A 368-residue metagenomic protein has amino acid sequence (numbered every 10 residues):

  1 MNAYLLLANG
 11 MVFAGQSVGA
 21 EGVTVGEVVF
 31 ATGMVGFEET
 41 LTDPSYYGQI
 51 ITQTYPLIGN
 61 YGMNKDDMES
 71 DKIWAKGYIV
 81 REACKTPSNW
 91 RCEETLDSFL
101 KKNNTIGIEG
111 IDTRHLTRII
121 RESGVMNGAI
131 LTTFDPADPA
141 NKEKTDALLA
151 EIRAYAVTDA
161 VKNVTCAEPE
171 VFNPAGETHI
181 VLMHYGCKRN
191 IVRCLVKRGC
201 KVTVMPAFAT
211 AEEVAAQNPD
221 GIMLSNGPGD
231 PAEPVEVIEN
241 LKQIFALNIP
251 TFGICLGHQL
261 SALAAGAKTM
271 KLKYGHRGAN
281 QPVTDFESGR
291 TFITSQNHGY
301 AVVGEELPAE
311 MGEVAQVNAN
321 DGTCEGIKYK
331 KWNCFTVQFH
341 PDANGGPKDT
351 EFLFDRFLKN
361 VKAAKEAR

Functional and structural regions predicted by a protein language model:
M1-E212, A216-Q217, P231, N344 (+1 more regions): RNA-binding accessory domains that recognize and position tRNA/RNA substrates
S17-V18, Y55, Q296, K328 (+1 more regions): Short clusters of small/polar residues that mark proteolytic maturation junctions
I106, H179, P250-F252, K268 (+1 more regions): Proline-centered loop/turn at the N-terminus of a beta-strand
A175-I180, S288-T291, Y329-C334: Beta-strand-turn-beta hairpins that frame and shape the catalytic cleft of phosphate-ester-processing enzymes
H179-H184, T294-S295, F335-F339: Active-site-proximal beta-strand elements of phosphoester/diester hydrolases
A216, G221, S225-A301, G346-A364: Cysteine-nucleophile active-site neighborhood
R290-K331, R368: Catalytic beta-strand/loop cores that center a nucleophilic Ser/Cys/Thr and support acyl-enzyme chemistry
G326-R368: A glycine-centered loop/beta-turn motif at secondary-structure junctions
